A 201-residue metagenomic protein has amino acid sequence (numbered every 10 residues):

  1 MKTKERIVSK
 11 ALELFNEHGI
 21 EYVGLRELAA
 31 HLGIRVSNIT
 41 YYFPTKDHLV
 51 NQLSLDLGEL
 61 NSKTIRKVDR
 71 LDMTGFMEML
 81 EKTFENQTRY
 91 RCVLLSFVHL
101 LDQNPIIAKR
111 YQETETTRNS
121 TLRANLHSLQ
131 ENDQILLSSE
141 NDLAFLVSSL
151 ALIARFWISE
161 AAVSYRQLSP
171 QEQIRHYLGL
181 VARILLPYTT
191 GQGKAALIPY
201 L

Functional and structural regions predicted by a protein language model:
M1-T3: Short, Lys/Arg-enriched anionic-surface-contact patches
R6, K10, L14-H48, Q52: Helix-turn-helix
L55-N61: Short, basic, alpha-helical segments at the C-terminal edge of helix-turn-helix-like DNA-binding modules
I65-V68, L94, V98-L101, D133 (+1 more regions): Secondary-structure edge/capping motif, primarily at the C-terminal ends of alpha-helices and the immediately following
R66-V93: Hydrophobic alpha-helical connector segments
T88-K109, A124-S128: Amphipathic alpha-helical segments used for helix-helix packing
I106-N132, A144-S159, R175-P187: Amphipathic alpha-helical packing segments from all-alpha helical-bundle domains
S159, V163-L201: C-terminal peripheral helix-coil segments that are non-catalytic and often amphipathic
